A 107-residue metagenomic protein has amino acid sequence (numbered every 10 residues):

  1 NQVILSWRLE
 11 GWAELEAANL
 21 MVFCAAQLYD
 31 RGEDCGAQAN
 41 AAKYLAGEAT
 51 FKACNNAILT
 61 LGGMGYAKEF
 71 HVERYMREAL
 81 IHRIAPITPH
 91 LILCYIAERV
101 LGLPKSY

Functional and structural regions predicted by a protein language model:
N1-Y107: Alpha-helical interface subdomain recognition
